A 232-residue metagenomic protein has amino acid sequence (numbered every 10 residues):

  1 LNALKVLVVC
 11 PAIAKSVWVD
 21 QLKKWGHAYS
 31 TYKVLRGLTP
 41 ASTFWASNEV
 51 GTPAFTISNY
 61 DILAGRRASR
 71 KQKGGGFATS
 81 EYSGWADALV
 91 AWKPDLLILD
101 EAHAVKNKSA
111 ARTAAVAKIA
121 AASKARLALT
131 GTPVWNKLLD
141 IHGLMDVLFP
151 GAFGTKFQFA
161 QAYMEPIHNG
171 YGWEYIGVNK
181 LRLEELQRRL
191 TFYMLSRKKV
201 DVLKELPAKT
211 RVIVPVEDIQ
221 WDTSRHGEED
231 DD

Functional and structural regions predicted by a protein language model:
L1-A3, A115-A117, V147-L148: Walker A/P-loop NTP-binding motif
A3-K24, W135-D140: Conserved Walker A/P-loop ATP-binding site and its immediately adjacent core in helicase/helicase-like ATPase domains
A14-T39, L148-P150: Conserved helix-turn-beta segment of the N-terminal RecA-like "Helicase ATP-binding" lobe in SF1/SF2 helicases
T39-F55, D61-K93: Conserved helix/coil segment N-terminal to the catalytic DExD/H
I57-L63, E81-A91, A110-K124, F153-D232: Inter-lobe coupling linker of SF2 helicases/translocases
D100-E101: Walker B catalytic acidic pair
K124-K137: Conserved helicase ATPase motor motifs in RecA-like P-loop NTPase domains
I141-G154: A short helix-turn-beta junction within AAA+ P-loop NTPase domains corresponding to the substrate/partner-engaging
